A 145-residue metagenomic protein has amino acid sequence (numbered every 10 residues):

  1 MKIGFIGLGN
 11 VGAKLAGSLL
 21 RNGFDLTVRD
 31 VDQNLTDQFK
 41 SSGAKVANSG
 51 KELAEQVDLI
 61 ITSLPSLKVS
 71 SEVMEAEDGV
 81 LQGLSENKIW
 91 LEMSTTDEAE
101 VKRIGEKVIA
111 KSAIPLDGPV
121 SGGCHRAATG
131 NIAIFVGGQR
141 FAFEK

Functional and structural regions predicted by a protein language model:
M1-T62, K88, M93, C124-A127: NAD(P)+-binding Rossmann beta1-loop-alpha1 motif at the extreme N-terminus of oxidoreductases
L8, T95-K145: Rossmann-fold dinucleotide-binding core
S18, F24, R29, M74 (+3 more regions): Broad hydrophobic/π-residue packing in well-ordered secondary structure
S18-R21, S41-G43, M74-D78, I104-V108 (+1 more regions): Short, glycine/charged-enriched secondary-structure capping and boundary segments
V31-D32, S66, Q139: Residues in the short beta-alpha loop(s) of Rossmann-like NAD(P)-binding domains
A47, L67-K68, V136-G137: Short alpha-helix boundary/capping motifs
G50-P115: Rossmann-fold NAD(P) dinucleotide-binding segment
